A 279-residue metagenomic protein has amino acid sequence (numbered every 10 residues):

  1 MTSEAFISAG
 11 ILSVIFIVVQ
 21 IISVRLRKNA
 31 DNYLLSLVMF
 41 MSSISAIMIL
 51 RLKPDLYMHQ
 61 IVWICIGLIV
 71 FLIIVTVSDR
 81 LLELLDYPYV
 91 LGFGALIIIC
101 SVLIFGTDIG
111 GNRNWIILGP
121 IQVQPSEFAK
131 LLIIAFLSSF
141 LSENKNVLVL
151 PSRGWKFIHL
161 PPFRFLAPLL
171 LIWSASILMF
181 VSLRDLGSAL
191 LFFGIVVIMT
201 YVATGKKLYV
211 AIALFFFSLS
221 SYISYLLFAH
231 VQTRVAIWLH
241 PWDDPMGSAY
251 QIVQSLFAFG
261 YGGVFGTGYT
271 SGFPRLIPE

Functional and structural regions predicted by a protein language model:
M1-I11, I17-L183: Membrane-helix boundary/helix-loop-helix interface segments in multi-pass membrane proteins
S13-V14, K207: Surface-exposed, secretory/extracytoplasmic low-complexity segments enriched in Ser/Thr/Asn/Gly/Pro
I69, L166-V181, L186-L226: Hydrophobic alpha-helical segments of polytopic membrane proteins
Y87, L183, G187, P241 (+1 more regions): Conserved phosphate/pyrophosphate-binding and hydrolysis machinery centered on Walker-type P-loop NTPases, extending
I109-W115, G119-Q122, Y209-E279: Hydrophobic, glycine- and aromatic-enriched re-entrant/interface helices and adjoining loop segments
L131, S188-L191, I252: Short alpha-helical patches at coil-to-helix transitions and adjacent helical residues in well-structured domains
L137-R153, L183-V197, K206, V231-V235: Juxtamembrane interface elements at the cytosolic ends of transmembrane helices in multi-pass membrane proteins
